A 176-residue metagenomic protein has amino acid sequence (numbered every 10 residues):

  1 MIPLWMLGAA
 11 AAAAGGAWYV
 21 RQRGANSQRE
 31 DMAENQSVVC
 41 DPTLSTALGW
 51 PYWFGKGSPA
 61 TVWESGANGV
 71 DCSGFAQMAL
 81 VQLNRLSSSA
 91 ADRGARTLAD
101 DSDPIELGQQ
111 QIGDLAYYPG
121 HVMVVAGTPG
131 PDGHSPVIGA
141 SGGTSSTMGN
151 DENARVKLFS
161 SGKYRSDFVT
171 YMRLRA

Functional and structural regions predicted by a protein language model:
I2-G8, A13-R29, T128: Short hydrophobic alpha-helical membrane-entry/anchor segments
A25-S88, I138: N-terminal capping segments
A91-I105, V125-A176: Aromatic- and glycine-rich peptidoglycan recognition patches
L107-Q110: Short, well-ordered loop/turn sites that connect or cap secondary structure elements
Y117-Y118: A generic structural signal for residues embedded in beta-strands
H121-M123: Short, charged beta-turn/beta-strand-edge "cap" motif at the junction between a beta-strand and an adjacent loop
